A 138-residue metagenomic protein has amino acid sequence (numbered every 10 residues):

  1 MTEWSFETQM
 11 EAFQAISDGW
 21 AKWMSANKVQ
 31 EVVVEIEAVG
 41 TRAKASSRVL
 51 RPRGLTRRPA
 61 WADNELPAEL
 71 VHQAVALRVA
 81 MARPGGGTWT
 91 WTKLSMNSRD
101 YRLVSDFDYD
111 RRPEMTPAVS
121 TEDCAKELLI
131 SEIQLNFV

Functional and structural regions predicted by a protein language model:
M1-A45: N-terminal "first-domain core" detector
F6-M10, S17, D63-A68, G87 (+1 more regions): Short, structured coil/loop segments at alpha-helix boundaries
F13-I16, G54, A82: Intrinsically disordered, low-complexity regions enriched in Ser/Pro/Gly/Gln/His and often acidic
A26-V39, M81-R99: Short glycine-rich, low-complexity/disordered patches
A38-E69, S105-T116: Extended intrinsically disordered, low-complexity coil regions enriched in Ser, Thr, Gly, Ala and often Pro
W61-T88: Short, solvent-exposed interaction modules
S95-V138: Acidic, proline/glycine-rich low-complexity IDRs
